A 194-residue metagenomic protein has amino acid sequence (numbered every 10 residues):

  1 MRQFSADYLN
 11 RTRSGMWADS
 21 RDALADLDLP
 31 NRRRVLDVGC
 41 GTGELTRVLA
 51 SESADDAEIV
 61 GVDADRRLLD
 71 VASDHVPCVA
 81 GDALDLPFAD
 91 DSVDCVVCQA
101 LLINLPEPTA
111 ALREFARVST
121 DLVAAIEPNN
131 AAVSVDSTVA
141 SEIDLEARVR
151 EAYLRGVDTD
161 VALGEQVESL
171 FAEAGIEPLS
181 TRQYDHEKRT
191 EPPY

Functional and structural regions predicted by a protein language model:
M1-W17: Class I SAM-dependent methyltransferase Rossmann-like catalytic core, especially the SAM/SAH-binding loop
S14-R33, V48: Conserved alpha-helix/loop element of class I SAM-dependent methyltransferases that forms part of the SAM/SAH-binding
R34-D85: Class I SAM-dependent methyltransferase SAM/SAH-binding core
V97: A conserved beta-strand element that flanks and buttresses the S-adenosyl-L-methionine
I103-N104: A short His-aromatic
T109-V123: A short glycine-rich, Lys/Arg-flanked "PGG" loop and its adjoining helix->strand segment in the class I
A124-P192: Conserved catalytic/acceptor-binding region of the Class I
